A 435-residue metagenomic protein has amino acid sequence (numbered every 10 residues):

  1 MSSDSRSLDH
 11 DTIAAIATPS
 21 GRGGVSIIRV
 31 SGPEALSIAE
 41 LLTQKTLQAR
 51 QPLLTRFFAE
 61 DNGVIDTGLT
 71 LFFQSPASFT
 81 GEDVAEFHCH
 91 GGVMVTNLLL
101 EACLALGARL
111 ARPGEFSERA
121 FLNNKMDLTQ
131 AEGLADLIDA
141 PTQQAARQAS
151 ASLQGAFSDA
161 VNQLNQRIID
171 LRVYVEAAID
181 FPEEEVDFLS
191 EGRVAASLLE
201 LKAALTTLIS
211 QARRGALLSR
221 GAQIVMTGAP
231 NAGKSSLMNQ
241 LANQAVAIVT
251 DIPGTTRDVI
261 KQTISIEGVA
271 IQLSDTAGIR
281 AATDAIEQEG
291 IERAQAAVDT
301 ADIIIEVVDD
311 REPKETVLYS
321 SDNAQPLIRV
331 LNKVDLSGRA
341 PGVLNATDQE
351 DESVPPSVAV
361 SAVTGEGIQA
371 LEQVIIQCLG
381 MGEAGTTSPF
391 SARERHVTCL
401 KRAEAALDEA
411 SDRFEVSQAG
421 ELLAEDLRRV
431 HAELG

Functional and structural regions predicted by a protein language model:
M1-R147, A151, G155, I328: A glycine-rich (often HGG/GG-containing) alpha/beta subdomain
S2-S20, Q143-I266, A282-D284, R311-G435: C-terminal-of-GTPase-core extension/linker across diverse P-loop GTPases
G21, G32-E34, Q74-S78, G92-M94 (+5 more regions): Conserved nucleotide-binding/hydrolysis micro-motifs of P-loop NTPases
G23, R50-L53, T300-I303, A324-L327 (+1 more regions): Short glycine-/polar-rich loops that comprise or flank the Walker A/P-loop and associated switch/sensor motifs
R56-Q74, G254-A282, T300-I303: Switch I (G2) and immediately adjacent beta-strands of P-loop GTPase domains
R109, A270-Q272, P356: Conserved beta-strand segments of alpha/beta enzyme cores
L273, V307, V330: Generic enzyme active-site microenvironment
E287-D310: Inter-motif core of Ras-like GTPase G domains
